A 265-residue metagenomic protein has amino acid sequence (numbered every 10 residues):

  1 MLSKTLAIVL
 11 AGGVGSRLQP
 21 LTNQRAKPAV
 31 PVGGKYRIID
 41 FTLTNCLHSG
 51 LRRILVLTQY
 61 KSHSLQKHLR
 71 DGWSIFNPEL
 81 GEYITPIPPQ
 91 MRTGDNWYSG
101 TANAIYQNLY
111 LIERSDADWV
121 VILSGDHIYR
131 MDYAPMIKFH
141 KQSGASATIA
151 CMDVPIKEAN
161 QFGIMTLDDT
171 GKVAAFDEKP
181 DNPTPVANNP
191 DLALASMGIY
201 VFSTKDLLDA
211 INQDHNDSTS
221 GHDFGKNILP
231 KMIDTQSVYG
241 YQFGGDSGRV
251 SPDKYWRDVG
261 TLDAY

Functional and structural regions predicted by a protein language model:
M1-Y265: Unchanged
